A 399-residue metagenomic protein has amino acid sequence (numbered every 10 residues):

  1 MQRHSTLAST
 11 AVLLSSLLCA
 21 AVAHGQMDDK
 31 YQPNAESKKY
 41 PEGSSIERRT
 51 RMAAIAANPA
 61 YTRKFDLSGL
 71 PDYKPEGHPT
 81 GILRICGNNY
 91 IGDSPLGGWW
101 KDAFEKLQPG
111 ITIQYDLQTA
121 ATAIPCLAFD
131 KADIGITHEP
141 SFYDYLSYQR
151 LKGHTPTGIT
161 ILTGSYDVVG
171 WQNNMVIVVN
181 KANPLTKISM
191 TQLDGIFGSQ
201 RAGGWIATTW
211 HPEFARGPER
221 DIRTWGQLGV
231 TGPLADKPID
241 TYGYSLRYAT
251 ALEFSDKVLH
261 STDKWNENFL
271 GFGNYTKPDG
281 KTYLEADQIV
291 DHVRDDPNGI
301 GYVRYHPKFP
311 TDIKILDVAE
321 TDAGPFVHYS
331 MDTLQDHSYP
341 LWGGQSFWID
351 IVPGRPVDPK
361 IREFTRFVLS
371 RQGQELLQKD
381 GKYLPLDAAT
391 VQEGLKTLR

Functional and structural regions predicted by a protein language model:
Q2-A11: Bacterial N-terminal signal peptides that target proteins for export
T10-A20: Bacterial N-terminal signal peptides
A21-G25: Boundary at the C-terminal end of the N-terminal hydrophobic targeting segment
Q26-R399: Flexible loop/hinge segments at secondary-structure junctions
